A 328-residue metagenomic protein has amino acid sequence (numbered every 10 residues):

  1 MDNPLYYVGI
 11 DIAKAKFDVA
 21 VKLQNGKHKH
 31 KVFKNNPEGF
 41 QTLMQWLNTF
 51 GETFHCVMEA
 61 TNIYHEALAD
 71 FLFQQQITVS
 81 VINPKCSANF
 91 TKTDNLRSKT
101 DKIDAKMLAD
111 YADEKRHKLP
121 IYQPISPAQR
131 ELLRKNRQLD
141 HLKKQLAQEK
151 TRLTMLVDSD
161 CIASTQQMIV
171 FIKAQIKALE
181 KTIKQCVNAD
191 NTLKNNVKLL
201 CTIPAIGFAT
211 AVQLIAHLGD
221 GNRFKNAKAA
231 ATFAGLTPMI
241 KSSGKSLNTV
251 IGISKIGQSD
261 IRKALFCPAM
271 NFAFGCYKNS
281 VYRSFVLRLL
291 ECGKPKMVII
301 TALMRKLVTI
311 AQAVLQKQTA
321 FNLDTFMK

Functional and structural regions predicted by a protein language model:
D2-K22, L108: Gly/Thr-rich phosphate-binding beta-strand-loop-beta motif of the actin/hexokinase/Hsp70
A13-E38: Short glycine-rich, Thr/Ser-proximal phosphate-binding strand/loop in the N-terminal lobe of ATP-dependent enzymes
K14, N62, C86, A216: Short, glycine/acidic-enriched loop or turn micro-motifs at the edges of active sites
E38-H55: Short, basic/hydrophobic alpha-helical segments
T53-Y64: Short glycine-rich phosphate-binding loop at a beta-alpha junction
S80-L199: Long, charge-rich intrinsically disordered scaffolds of nucleic-acid metabolism proteins
F208, L214-C292, K296, K328: Phosphate-backbone recognition surface of nucleic-acid-processing proteins
E291-K328: Basic, amphipathic alpha-helical segments enriched in Lys/Arg and hydrophobic/aromatic residues
